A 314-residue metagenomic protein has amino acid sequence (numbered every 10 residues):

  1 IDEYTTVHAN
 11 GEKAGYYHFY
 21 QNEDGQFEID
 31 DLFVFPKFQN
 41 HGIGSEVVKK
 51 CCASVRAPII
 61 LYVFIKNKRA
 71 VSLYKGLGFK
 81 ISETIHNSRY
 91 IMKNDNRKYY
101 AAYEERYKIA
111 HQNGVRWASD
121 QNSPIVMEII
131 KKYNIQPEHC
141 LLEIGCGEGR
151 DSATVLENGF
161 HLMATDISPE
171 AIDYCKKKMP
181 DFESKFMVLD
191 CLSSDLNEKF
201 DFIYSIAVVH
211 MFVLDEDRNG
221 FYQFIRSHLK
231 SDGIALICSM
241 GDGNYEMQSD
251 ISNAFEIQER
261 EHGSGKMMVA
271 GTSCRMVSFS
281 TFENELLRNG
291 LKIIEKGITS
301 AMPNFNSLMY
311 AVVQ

Functional and structural regions predicted by a protein language model:
I1-D31, F35-P36, V48-K50, T84-N87: Acetyl-CoA-dependent GNAT
L32-Q39, V63-K66: A short, internal acetyl-CoA/4′-phosphopantetheine-binding micro-motif in the GNAT/acyltransferase core
N40-A53, S72, G76: Conserved acetyl-CoA-binding loop-helix of GNAT-fold acetyltransferases
I43, S88-R89, D95-P137, L142 (+2 more regions): Class I (Rossmann-like) S-adenosyl-L-methionine-dependent methyltransferase catalytic domain, capturing the SAM-binding
V47, N67-A70, E170-A171: Conserved short alpha-helix immediately C-terminal to the canonical SAM/SAH-binding motif I of Rossmann-like
V55-I65: Conserved GNAT acetyl-CoA-binding A-motif
Y204: A conserved beta-strand element that flanks and buttresses the S-adenosyl-L-methionine
N219-S231: A short glycine-rich, Lys/Arg-flanked "PGG" loop and its adjoining helix->strand segment in the class I
